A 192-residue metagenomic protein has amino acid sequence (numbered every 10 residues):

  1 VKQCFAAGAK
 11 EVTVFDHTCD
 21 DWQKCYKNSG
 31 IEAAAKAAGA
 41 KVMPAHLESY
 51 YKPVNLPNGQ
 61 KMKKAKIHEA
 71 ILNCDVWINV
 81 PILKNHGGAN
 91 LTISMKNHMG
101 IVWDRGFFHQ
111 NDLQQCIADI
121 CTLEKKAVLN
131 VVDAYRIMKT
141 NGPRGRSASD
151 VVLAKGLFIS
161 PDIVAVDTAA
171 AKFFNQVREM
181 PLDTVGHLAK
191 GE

Functional and structural regions predicted by a protein language model:
V1-E192: Extended, low-polarity segments enriched in aliphatic/aromatic residues
